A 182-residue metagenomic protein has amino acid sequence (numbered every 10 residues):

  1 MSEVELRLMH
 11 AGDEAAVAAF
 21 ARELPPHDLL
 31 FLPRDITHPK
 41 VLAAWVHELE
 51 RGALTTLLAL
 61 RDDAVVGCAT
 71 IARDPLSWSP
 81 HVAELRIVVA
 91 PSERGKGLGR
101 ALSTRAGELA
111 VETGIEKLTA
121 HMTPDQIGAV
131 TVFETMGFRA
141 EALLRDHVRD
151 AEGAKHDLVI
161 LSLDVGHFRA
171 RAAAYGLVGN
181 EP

Functional and structural regions predicted by a protein language model:
E5-A19, D164: A short beta-loop-alpha structural element at the N-terminal edge of CoA-dependent acyl/N-acetyltransferase catalytic
A11, L30-P91, S103, D164-G166: Acetyl-CoA-dependent GNAT
A19-D35: Helix-loop element at the rim of GNAT/NAT acetyltransferase active sites that forms part of the acceptor-substrate
A83, D146-P182: C-terminal "cap" of GNAT-fold acetyltransferases
E93, G97-R105: Conserved acetyl-CoA pyrophosphate-binding loop and the N-cap/start of the following alpha-helix in GNAT-like
R94, A120-V130: Conserved beta-strand-loop-alpha-helix junction that forms the acyl-donor binding cleft
S103, A110-M122: Conserved GNAT acetyl-CoA-binding A-motif
T119-M122, E134, R139-H156: Conserved catalytic-core motifs of GNAT/GCN5-like acyltransferases
